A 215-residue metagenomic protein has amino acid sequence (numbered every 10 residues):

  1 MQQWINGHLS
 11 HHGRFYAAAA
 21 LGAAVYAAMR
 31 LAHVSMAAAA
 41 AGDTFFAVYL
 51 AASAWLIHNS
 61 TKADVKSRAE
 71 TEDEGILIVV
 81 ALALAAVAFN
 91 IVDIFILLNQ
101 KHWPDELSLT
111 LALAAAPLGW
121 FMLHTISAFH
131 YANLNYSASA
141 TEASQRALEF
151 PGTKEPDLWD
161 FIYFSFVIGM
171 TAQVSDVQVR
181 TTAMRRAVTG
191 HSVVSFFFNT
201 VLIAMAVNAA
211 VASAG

Functional and structural regions predicted by a protein language model:
H8-R30: The first (N-terminal) embedded transmembrane alpha-helix
Y26-A38, I96-L111, A210-G215: Helix-coil boundary and interhelical linker segments in multi-pass alpha-helical membrane proteins
V34-A54: Loop-to-helix transition at the N-terminal end of transmembrane alpha-helices
W55-E72, I94-H102: Membrane-helix interface/capping segments
V65-A85: Juxtamembrane helix-capping/reentrant segments at transmembrane boundaries
L118-S139: Transmembrane alpha-helix/helix-exit interface in multi-pass inner-membrane proteins
N135-T181: Membrane-proximal soluble regions of multi-pass membrane proteins
D160, F164-V167, V179-G215: Pore domain of cation channels
